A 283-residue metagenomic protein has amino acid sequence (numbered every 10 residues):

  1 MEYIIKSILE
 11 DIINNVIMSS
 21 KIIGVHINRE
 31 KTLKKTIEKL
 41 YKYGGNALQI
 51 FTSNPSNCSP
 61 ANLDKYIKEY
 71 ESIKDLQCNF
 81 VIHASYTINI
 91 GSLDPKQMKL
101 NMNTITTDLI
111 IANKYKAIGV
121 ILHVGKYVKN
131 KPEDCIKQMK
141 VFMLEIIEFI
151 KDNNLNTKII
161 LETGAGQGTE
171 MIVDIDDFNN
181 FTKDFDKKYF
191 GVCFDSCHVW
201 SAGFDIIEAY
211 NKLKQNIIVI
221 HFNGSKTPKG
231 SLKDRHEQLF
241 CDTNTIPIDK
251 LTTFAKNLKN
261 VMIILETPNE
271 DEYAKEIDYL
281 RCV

Functional and structural regions predicted by a protein language model:
I12-A84, S92-T107: N-terminal pre-domain/capping segments
I23-I27, L48-I50, F80-A84, V120-L122 (+4 more regions): Hydrophobic faces of well-ordered beta-strands that scaffold small-molecule active sites in alpha/beta enzyme cores
H26-E30, S53-P55, S85-T87, G125-Y127 (+4 more regions): Active-site beta-loop-alpha junctions enriched in small/polar residues
L33, Y66, Y70, N101 (+7 more regions): Aromatic/hydrophobic pocket-lining residues that form the small-molecule binding cavity in soluble enzyme cores
K39-G44, D64-V81, D108-K114, E148-N154 (+3 more regions): Acidic (Asp/Glu)-rich catalytic clusters
D75-L76, I90-G191, S201: Active-site acidic/histidine proton-transfer and metal-coordination neighborhood in alpha/beta enzyme cores
S92-P95, M171-N179, H198-M262: Gly/Pro-rich active-site loop or hairpin
Y273-V283: C-terminal helical cap(s) of enzyme catalytic domains, especially alpha/beta-barrels
